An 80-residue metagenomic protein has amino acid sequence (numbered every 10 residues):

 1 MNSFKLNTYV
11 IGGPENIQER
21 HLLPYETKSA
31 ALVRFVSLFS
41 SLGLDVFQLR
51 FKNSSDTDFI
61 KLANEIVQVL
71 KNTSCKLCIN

Functional and structural regions predicted by a protein language model:
M1-N80: Conserved N-terminal beta1-alpha1 strand-loop-helix module at the mouth
